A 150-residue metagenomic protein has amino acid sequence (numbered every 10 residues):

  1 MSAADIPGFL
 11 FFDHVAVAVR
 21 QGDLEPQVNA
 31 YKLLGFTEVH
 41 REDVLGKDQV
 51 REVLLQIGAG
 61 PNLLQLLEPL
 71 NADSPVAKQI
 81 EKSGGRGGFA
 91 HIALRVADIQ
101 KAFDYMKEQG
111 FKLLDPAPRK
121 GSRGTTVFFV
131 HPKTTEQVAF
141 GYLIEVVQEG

Functional and structural regions predicted by a protein language model:
M1-V28, G87-L94, V147-G150: N-terminal beta-strand motif that seeds the catalytic metal site of vicinal oxygen chelate
S2-G8, D43, V53-L55, L63-Q65 (+1 more regions): Vicinal oxygen chelate
H14, L33, Q49-E52: An N-terminus-focused feature that recognizes amino-terminal "leader" regions
Q21-L34, E38, N71-K133: Vicinal oxygen chelate
E25-P26, D43-Q49: Short glycine/proline-centered loop/turn elements that form peptide/ligand docking sites
L67-P69: Short, conserved turn/kink motifs that form compact alpha/beta structural patches or helix kinks used as
